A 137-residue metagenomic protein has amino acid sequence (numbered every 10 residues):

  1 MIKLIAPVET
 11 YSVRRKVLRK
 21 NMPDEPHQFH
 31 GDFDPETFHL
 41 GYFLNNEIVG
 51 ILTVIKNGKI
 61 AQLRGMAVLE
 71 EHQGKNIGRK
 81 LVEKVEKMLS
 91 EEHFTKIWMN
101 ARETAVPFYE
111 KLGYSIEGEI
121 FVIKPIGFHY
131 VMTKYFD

Functional and structural regions predicted by a protein language model:
M1-S12: A short beta-loop-alpha structural element at the N-terminal edge of CoA-dependent acyl/N-acetyltransferase catalytic
R14, Y109, Y114: Conserved active-site tyrosine of GNAT-family acetyltransferases
R14-N45: Active-site rim helix/loop that mediates acceptor-substrate recognition in acyltransferases
G41, E47-I55, Q62-A67: Conserved beta-strand in the GNAT
K56-M66, Q73, I123-H129: A conserved beta-turn-beta hairpin within the catalytic core of GNAT-like acetyltransferases that forms part
V68, G74-K87: Conserved acetyl-CoA-binding loop-helix of GNAT-fold acetyltransferases
V82, L89-R102: Conserved GNAT acetyl-CoA-binding A-motif
W98-N100, S115-V131: Conserved catalytic-core motifs of GNAT/GCN5-like acyltransferases
